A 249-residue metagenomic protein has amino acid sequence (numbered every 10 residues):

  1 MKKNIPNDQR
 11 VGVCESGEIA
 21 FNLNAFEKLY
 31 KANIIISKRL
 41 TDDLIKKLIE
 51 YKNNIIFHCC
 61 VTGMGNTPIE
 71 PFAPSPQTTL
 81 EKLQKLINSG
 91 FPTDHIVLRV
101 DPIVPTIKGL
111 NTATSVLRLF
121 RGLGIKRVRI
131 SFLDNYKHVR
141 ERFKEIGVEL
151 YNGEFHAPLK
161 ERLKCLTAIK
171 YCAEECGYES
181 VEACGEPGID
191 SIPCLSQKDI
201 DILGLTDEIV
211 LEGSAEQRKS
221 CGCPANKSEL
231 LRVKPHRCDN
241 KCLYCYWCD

Functional and structural regions predicted by a protein language model:
K2-L166: Conserved AdoMet/S-adenosylmethionine-binding subsite of the radical SAM
K144-D249: C-terminal accessory extensions appended to soluble enzyme cores
